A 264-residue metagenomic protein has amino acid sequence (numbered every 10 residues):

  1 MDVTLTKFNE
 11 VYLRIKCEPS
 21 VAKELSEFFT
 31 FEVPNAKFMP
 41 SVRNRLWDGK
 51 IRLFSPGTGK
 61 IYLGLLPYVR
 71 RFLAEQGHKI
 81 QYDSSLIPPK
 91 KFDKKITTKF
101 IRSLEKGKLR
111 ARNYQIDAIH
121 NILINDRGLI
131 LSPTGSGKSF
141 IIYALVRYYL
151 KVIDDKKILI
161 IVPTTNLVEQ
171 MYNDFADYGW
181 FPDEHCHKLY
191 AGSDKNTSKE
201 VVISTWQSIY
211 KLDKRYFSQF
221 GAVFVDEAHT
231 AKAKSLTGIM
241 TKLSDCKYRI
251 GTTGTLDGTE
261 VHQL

Functional and structural regions predicted by a protein language model:
M1-Q81: N-terminal accessory nucleic-acid engagement/regulatory domains that precede and modulate ATP-driven motor cores
W47-S55, F72-E75, Q81-L131: Conserved pre-motif I regulatory segment
V69, G221, H229-L264: Post-DEXD/H (motif II) to motif III coupling segment of the RecA-like Helicase ATP-binding lobe
V69, P133-T134, S139, K157-V168: Conserved strand-helix element at the start of the C-terminal RecA-like helicase core
I124-Y149: Walker A/P-loop
I158, P163-G192: Conserved helix-turn-beta segment of the N-terminal RecA-like "Helicase ATP-binding" lobe in SF1/SF2 helicases
T165-L167, D194, S208-Y210, H229-T230 (+1 more regions): Conserved nucleotide-binding/hydrolysis micro-motifs of P-loop NTPases
A191-A222, K232-T241: Conserved helix/coil segment N-terminal to the catalytic DExD/H
